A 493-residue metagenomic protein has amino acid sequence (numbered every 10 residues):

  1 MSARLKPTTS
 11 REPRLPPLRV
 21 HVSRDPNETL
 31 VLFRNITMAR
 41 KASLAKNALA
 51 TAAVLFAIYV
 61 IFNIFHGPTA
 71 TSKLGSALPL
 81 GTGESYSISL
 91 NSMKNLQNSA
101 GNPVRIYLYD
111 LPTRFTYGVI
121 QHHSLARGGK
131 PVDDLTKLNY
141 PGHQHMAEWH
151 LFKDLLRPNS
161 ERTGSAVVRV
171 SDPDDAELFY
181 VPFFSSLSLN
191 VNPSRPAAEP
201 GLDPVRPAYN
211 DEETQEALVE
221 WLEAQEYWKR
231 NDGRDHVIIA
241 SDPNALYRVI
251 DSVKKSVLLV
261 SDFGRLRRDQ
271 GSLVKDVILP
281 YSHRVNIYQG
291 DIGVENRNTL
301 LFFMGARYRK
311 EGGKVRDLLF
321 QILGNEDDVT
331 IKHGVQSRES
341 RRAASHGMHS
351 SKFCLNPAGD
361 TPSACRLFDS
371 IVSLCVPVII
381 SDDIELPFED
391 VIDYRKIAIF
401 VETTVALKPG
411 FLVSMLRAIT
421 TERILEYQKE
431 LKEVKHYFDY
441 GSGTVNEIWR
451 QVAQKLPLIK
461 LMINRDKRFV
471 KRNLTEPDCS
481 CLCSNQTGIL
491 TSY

Functional and structural regions predicted by a protein language model:
S2-D235, A240, A245-R307, E311-K332 (+1 more regions): Juxtamembrane luminal stem/stalk of type II transmembrane Golgi/ER carbohydrate-processing enzymes
R114-T116, S337-R338, V405-G410: A short acidic, often aromatic-flanked loop/helix-cap motif at beta-alpha or helix-coil junctions that lines enzyme
G118, Y247-I250, S340-A344, G410-V413: Short, solvent-exposed polar/charged micro-motifs at secondary-structure junctions
A166-V167, I287-Q289, E339-A343, C365: A generic local structural motif
R307, G334-G347: Conserved active-site histidine-acidic residue motif and adjacent donor-binding/catalytic loop of glycosyltransferases
A343-D439: Catalytic binding pocket for nucleotide-activated donors in carbohydrate/polymer assembly enzymes
